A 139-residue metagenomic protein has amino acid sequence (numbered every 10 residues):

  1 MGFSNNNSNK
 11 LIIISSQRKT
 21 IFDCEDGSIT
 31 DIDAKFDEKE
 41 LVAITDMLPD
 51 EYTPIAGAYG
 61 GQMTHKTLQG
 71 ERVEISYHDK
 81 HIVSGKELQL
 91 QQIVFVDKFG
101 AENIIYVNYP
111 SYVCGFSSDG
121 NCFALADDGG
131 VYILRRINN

Functional and structural regions predicted by a protein language model:
M1-N139: WD40-repeat beta-propeller superdomains and closely related acidic/aromatic-rich repeat-like regions
